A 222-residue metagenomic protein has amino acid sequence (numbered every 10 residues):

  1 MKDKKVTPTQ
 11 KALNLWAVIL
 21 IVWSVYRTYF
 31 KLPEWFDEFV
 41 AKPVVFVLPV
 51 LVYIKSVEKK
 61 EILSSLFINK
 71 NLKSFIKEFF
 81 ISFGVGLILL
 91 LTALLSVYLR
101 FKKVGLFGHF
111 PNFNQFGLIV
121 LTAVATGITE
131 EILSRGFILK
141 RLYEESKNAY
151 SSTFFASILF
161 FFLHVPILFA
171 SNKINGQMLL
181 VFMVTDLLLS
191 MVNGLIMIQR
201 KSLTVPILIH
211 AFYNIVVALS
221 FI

Functional and structural regions predicted by a protein language model:
M1-V6, S64: Short, Lys/Arg-rich, polar N-terminal cytosolic tail immediately upstream of the first transmembrane signal-anchor
V6-K60, H109, G117: Alpha-helical transmembrane segments in multi-pass membrane proteins
P8-W16, E38-P43, S74, E78 (+6 more regions): Residue-level signature of transmembrane alpha-helical entry/exit and packing/kink sites in multi-pass membrane
V18-T28, L87-S96, S157-P166, A211-S220: Aromatic-anchored segments of alpha-helical transmembrane domains
K31-D37, I62-G127, Q177-M178: Juxtamembrane helix-loop-helix connectors linking adjacent transmembrane helices in multi-pass membrane enzymes
K55-E58, L63, K102-K103, P166 (+1 more regions): Juxtamembrane/disordered regions of integral membrane proteins
S56-F67, M197, K201: A cytosolic-side transmembrane-helix exit/cap motif
Q115-I222: Transmembrane helix-loop-helix hairpins at the membrane interface of multi-pass integral membrane proteins
